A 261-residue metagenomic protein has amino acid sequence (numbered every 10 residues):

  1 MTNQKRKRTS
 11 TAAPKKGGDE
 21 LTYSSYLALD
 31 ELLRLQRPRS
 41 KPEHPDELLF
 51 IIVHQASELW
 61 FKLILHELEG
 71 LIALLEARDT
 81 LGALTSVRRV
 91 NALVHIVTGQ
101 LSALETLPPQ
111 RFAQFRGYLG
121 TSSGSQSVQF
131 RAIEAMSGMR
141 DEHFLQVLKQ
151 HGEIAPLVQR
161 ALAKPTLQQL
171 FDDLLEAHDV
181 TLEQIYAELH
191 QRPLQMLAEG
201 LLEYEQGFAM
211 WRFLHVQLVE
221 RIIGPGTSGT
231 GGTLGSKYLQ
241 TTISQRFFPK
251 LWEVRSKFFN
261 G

Functional and structural regions predicted by a protein language model:
T2-G261: Surface-exposed peri-terminal alpha-helical interaction modules
